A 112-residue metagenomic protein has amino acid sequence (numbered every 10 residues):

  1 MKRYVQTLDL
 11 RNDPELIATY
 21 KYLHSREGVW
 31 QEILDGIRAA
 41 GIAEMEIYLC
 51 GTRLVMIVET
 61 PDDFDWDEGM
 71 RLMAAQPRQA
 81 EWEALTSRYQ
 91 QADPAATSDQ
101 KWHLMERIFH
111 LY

Functional and structural regions predicted by a protein language model:
M1-K2, D99: A structure-centric signal for secondary-structure junctions around beta-strands
K2-K21: Short glycine-/aliphatic-rich beta-strand segments at the starts of folded cytosolic domains
Y4-D9, A43-Q76: Short, well-ordered beta-strand segments in beta-rich or mixed alpha/beta enzyme and ligand-binding folds
P14-A18, Q31, A80, A84 (+1 more regions): Generic alpha-helical secondary structure signal
L16-G41: Short amphipathic alpha-helical segments
A40, P61-Q100: An amphipathic, aromatic/His-enriched active-site/gating alpha helix that lines ligand/cofactor pockets
K101-F109: Eukaryote-biased recognition of C-terminal alpha-helical segments
